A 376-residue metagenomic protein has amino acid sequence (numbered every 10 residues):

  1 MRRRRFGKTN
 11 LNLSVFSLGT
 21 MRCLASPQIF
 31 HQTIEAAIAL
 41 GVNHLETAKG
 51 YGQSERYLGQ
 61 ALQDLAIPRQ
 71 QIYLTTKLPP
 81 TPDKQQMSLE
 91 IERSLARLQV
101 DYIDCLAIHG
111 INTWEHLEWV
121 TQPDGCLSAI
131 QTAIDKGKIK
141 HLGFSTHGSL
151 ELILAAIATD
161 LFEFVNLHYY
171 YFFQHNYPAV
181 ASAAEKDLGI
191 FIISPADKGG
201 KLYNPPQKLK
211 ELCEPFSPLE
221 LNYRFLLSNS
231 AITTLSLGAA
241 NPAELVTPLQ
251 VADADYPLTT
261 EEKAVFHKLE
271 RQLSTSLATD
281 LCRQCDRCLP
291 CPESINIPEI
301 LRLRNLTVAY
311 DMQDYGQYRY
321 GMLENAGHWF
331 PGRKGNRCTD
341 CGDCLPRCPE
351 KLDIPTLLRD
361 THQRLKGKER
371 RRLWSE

Functional and structural regions predicted by a protein language model:
M1-I72: N-terminal binding-site loop/beta-alpha segment at the start of enzyme catalytic domains that lines or forms
R3, I34, E55, G59-L62 (+6 more regions): Generic structural signal for well-ordered alpha-helices, preferentially at hydrophobic/aromatic core positions
F6, L18, L45, L58 (+11 more regions): Conserved, mostly hydrophobic/aromatic
R22, Q28, A39, P82-P178 (+5 more regions): Glycine/proline-rich, positively charged, aromatic-decorated active-site loop/lid region on the catalytic face
V42-N43, L62, P178-E376: Structured C-terminal cap/extension of enzyme domains
Q53, L65-S88, H109-N112: Structural motif corresponding to the early beta-alpha repeats
E55-T76, C126-G137, I192: Alpha-helix-loop-beta-strand connector modules within alpha/beta enzyme cores
Q70-I72, L161-Y169, Y256-E262: Short hydrophobic/aromatic-enriched beta-strand-loop microsegments
